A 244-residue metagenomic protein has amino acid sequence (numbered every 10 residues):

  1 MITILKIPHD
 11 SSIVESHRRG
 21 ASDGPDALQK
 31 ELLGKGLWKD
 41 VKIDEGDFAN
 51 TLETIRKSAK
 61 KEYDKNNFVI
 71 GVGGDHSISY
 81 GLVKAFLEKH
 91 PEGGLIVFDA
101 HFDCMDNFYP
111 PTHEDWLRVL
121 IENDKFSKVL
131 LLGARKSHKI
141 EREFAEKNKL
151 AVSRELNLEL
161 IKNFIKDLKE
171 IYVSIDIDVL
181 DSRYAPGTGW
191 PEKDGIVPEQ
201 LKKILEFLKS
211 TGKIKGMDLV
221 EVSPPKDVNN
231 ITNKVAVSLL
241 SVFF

Functional and structural regions predicted by a protein language model:
I2-F244: Conserved alpha-helical scaffold segments that buttress catalytic/binding sites
